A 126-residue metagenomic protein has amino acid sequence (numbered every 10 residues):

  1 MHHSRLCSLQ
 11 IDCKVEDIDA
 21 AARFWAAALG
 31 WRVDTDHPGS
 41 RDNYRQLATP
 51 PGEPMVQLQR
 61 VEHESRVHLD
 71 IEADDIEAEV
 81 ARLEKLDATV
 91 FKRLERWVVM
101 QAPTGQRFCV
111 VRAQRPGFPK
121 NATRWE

Functional and structural regions predicted by a protein language model:
M1-E53, A78-E79, F91, V99: Core segments of cupin and vicinal oxygen chelate
H3-R5, V61-R66: Short glycine-enriched loop/turn motifs at secondary-structure junctions
V15, P50-P51, E64, L69-R107: Vicinal oxygen chelate
P54-R60: A short acidic-to-branched-hydrophobic micro-motif
R60-E64, A113-P116: A short, sequence-level motif marking secondary-structure junctions
R115-E126: A short, polar/charged loop-to-alpha-helix boundary motif
